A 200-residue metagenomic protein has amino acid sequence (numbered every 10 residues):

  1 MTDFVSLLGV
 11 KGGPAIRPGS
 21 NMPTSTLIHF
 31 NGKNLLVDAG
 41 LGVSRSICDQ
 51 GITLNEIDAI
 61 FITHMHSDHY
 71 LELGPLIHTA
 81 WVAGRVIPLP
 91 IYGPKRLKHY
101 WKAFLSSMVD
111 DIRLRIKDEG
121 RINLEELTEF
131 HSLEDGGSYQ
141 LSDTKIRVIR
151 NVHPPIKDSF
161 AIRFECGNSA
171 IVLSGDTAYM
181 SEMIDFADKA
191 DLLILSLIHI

Functional and structural regions predicted by a protein language model:
M1-V172, M183-D185: Binuclear metal-dependent hydrolase catalytic cores
S174-G175, S196: A cross-family glycoside hydrolase active-site/sugar-binding cleft signature
T177-S181: Structural motif corresponding to alpha-helix initiation and N-cap regions
A190: An anion/phosphate-binding loop that grips the pyrophosphate of nucleotide cofactors and donors
L193: Residue-level signal for inorganic ion chemistry
I198-I200: Conserved small/polar residues in nucleotide/adenosyl-binding loops
